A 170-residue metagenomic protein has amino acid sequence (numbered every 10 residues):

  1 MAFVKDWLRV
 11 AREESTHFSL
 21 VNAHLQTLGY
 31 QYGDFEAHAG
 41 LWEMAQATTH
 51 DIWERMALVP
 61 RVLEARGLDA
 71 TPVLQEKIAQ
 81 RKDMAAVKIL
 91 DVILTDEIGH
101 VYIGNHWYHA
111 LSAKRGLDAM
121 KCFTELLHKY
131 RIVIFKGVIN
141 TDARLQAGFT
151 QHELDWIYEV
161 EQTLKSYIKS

Functional and structural regions predicted by a protein language model:
M1-S170: Non-heme di-metal
